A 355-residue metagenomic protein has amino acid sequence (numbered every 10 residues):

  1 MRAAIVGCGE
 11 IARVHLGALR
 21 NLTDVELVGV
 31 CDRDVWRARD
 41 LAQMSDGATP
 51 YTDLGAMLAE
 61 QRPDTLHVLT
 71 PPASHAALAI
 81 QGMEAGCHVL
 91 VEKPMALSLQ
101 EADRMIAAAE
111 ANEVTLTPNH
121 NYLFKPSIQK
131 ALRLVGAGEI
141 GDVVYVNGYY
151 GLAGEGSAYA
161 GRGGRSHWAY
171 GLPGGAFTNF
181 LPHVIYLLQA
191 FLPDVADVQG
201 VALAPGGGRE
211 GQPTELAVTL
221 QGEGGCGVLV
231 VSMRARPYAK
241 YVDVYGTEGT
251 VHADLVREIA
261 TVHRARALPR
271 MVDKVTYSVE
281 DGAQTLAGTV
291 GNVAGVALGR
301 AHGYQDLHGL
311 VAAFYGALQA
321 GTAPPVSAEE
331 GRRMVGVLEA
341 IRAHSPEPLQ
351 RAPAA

Functional and structural regions predicted by a protein language model:
M1-S45: N-terminal Rossmann-like dinucleotide-binding module
H15, S45, T49-A108, D306: Beta-loop-alpha module in the N-terminal Rossmann-like domain of NAD(P)-dependent dehydrogenases, especially those
T65-H67, G299-A355: C-terminal helix-rich "cap/oligomerization" subdomain common to oxidoreductases
V91-E92, L116-P118, N147, A253: Hydrophobic residues in well-ordered beta-strands that form the structural core
R104-Y122, D142-V146: Rossmann-fold dehydrogenase core element
Y122-V201, P205-R209: Predominantly a Rossmann-like dinucleotide-binding segment in NAD(P)-dependent oxidoreductases
N179, I185-A265, H308-A320, L338-I341 (+1 more regions): Contiguous beta-strand/loop segments that form the cofactor/metal-binding neighborhood of enzyme cores
R266-A301: Alpha-helical membrane-targeting segments
